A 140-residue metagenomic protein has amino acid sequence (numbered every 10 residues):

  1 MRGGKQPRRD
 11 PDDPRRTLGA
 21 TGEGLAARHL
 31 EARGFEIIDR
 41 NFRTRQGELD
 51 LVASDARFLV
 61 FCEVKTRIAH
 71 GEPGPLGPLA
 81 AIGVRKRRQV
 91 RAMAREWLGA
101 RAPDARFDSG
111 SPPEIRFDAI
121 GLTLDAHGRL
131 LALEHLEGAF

Functional and structural regions predicted by a protein language model:
M1-R40: Acidic-basic catalytic patches of nuclease active cores, encompassing PD-(D/E)XK and other metal-cofactor nuclease
R9, A102, L131-H135: Short, charged, intrinsically disordered terminal tails
D13, T17, T21, Q46 (+1 more regions): Residues at secondary-structure transition points
L30, L51-G71, V90: Conserved catalytic cores of phosphodiester-cleaving nucleases, focusing on short active-site segments
E36-L59: Active-site metal-binding core of divalent-cation-utilizing nuclease and nuclease-like domains
G47-L49, V60, I115-F117, L131: Change "...and in nucleic-acid phosphodiester-cleaving endonucleases..." to "...and in nucleic-acid processing enzymes
T66-A126: Catalytic cores of nucleic-acid endonucleases
A119-F140: Short, low-complexity, polybasic intrinsically disordered segments
